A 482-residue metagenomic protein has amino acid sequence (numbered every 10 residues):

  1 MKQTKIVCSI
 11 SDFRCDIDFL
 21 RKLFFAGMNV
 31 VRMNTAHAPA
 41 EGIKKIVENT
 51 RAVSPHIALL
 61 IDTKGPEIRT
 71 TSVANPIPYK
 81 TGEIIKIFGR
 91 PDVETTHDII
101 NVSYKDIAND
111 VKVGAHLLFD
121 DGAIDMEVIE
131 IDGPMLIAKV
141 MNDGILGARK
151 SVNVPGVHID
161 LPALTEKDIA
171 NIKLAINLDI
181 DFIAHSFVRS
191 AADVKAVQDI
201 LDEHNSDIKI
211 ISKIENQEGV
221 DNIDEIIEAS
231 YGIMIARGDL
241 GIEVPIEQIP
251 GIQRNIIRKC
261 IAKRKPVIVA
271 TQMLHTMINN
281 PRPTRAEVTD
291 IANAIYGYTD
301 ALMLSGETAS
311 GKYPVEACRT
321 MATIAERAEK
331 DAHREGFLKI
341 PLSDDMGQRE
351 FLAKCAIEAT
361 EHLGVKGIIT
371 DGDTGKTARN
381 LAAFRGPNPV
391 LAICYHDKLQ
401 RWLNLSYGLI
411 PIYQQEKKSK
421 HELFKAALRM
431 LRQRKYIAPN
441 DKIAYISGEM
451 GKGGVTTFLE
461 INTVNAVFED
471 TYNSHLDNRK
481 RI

Functional and structural regions predicted by a protein language model:
M1-I482: Non-catalytic helical/linker scaffolds that mediate oligomerization, partner binding, and domain coupling around large
